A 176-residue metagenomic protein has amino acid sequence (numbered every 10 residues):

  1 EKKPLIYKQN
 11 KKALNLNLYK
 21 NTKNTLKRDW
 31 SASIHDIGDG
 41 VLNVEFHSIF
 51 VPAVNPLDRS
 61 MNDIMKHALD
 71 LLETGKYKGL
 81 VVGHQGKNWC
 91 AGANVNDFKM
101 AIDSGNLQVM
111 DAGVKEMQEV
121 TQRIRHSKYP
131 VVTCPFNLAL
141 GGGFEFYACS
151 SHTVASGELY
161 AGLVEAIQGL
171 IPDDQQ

Functional and structural regions predicted by a protein language model:
L5-K87, Q108: Conserved CoA-thioester-binding segment of acyl-CoA-metabolizing enzymes
F46-F50, I102, E165: Short, histidine-centered active-site or binding-site loop motifs used for metal coordination, general acid-base
N55-D58, D103, L107-M110, A166-L170: Hydrophobic alpha-helical scaffolding
P56, C90, G142: Residues that form or flank phosphate/diphosphate-binding pockets in enzymes that use nucleotide phosphates
H84-E116: Glycine- (often His-adjacent) and acidic-residue-rich active-site loop that binds/positions the CoA thioester
M110-A112, Q118, Q122-Q176: Conserved catalytic cores of soluble enzyme domains, especially glycine-rich substrate-binding beta-alpha loops
